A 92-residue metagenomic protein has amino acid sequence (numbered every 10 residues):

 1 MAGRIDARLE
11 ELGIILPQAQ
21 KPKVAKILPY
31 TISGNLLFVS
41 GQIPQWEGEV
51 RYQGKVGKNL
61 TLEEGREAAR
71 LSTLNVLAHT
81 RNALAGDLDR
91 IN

Functional and structural regions predicted by a protein language model:
M1-N92: Short, polar/acidic, helix-capping and beta-turn segments at strand->helix junctions that line the mouths
